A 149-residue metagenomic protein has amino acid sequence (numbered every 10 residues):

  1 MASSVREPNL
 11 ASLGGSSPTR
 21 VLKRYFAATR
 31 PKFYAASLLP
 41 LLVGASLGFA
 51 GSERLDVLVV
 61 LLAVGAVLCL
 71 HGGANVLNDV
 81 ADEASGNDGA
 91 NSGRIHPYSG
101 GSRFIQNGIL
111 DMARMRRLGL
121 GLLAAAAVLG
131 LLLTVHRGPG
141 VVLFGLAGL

Functional and structural regions predicted by a protein language model:
A2-L22, V80-N107: Cytosolic, membrane-interface loops and tails of multi-pass inner-membrane proteins
A2-L62, A66: Topogenic membrane-insertion module of multi-pass membrane proteins
T29, D82, D111: Residue-level signal for inorganic ion chemistry
A36, V67, G119-L122, A126 (+1 more regions): Hydrophobic alpha-helical transmembrane segments of polytopic
L41-V43, S52-E83, V142-L149: Membrane-embedded alpha-helical segments that form the functional core of polytopic membrane enzymes, especially those
L42-S46, A124-L132, L149: Alpha-helical transmembrane segments of multipass membrane proteins
S52-E53, L129-V141: Membrane-interface helix-capping segments at transmembrane helix termini in multi-pass transporters
N91-T134: Multi-pass membrane catalytic core of lipid/isoprenoid biosynthesis enzymes
